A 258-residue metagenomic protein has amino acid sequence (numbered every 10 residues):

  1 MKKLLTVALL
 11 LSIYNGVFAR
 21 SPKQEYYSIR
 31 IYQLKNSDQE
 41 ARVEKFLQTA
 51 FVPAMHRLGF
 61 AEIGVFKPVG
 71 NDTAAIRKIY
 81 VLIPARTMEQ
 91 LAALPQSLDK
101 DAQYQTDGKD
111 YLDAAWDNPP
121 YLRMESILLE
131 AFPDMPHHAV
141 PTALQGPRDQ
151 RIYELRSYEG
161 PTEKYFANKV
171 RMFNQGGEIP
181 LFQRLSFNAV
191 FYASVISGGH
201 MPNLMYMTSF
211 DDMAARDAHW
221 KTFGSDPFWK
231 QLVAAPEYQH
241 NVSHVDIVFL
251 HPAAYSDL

Functional and structural regions predicted by a protein language model:
M1-K23: Bacterial Sec-dependent N-terminal signal peptides
A19-Q105, D110, A114-F228, Y238-L258: Short S/T/G/P-rich N-terminal loop/turn motif that feeds into the first structured element of a domain
